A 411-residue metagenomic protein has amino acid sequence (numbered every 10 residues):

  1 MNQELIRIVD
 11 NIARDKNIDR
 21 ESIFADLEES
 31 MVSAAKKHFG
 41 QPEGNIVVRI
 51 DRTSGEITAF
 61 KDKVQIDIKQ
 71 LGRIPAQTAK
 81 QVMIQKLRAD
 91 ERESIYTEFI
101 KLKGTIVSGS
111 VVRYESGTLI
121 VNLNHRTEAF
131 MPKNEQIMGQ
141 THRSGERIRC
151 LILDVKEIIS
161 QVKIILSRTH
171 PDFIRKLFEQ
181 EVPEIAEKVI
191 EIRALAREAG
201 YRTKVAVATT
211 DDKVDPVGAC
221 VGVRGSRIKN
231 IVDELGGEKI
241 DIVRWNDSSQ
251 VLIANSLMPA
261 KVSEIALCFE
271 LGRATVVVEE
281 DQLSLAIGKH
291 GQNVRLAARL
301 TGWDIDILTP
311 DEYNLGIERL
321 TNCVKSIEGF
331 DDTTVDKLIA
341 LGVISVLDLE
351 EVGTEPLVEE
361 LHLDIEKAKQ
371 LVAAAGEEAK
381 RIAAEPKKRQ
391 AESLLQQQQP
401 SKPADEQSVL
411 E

Functional and structural regions predicted by a protein language model:
M1-E411: RNA-contacting regions in translation and RNA-metabolism proteins, encompassing KH/S1 modules where present
